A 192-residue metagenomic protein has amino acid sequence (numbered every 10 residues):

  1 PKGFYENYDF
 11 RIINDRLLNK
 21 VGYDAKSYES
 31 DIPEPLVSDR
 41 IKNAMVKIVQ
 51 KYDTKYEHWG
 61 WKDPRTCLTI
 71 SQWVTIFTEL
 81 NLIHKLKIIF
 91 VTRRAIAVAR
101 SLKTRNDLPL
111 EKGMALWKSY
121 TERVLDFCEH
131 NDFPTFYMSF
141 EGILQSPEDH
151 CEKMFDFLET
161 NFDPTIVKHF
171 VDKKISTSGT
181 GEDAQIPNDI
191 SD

Functional and structural regions predicted by a protein language model:
P1-N43, V171-G179: PAPS-dependent sulfotransferase catalytic core
P1-Y5, F90-I96, R100, E129-S191: The conserved 3'-phosphoadenosine-5'-phosphosulfate
V37-T75: Glycine-rich phosphate-binding loop used to anchor ATP phosphates in small-molecule kinases, encompassing both
A44, Q72, S119, R123 (+2 more regions): Alpha-helical elements of Rossmann-like donor-binding domains used by nucleotide-donor carbohydrate transfer enzymes
Q50-E57, R123-F136: A structural motif corresponding to the C-terminal end of an alpha-helix and its immediate exit/capping segment
E57, A95-V98, E111, V124: Catalytic phosphate/metal-binding cores of nucleic-acid and nucleotide-processing enzymes, i.e., regions that mediate
K62-T66, N81-K103, W117: Conserved phosphate-donor/acceptor-positioning beta-strand/loop module used by diverse small-molecule
T104-S119: Lumenal/extracellular "mature" regions of secretory-pathway glycan-modifying transferases
